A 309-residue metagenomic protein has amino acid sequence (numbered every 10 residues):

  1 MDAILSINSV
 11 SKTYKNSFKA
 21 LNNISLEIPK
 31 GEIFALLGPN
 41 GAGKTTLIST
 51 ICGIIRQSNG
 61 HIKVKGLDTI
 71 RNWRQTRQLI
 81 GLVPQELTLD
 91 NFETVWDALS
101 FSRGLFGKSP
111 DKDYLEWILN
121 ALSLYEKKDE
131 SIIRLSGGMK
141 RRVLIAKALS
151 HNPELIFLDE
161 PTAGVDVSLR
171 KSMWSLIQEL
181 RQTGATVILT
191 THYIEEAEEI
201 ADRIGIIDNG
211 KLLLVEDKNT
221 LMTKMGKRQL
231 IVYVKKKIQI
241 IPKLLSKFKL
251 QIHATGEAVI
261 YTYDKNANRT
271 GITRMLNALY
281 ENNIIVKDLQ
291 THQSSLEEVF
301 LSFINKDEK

Functional and structural regions predicted by a protein language model:
G60-R71, Q75-T76: Conserved ABC transporter NBD signature motif
S100, G104-K127: Conserved ABC ATPase "signature" region
N152: Conserved catalytic motifs of ABC-family nucleotide-binding domains
I156-D159: Catalytic Walker B motif of ABC-type/P-loop ATPase nucleotide-binding domains
W174-Y263: ABC transporter nucleotide-binding domain
L230-F303: Short, charged/small-residue-rich alpha-helical element at the C-terminal edge of ABC transporter nucleotide-binding
